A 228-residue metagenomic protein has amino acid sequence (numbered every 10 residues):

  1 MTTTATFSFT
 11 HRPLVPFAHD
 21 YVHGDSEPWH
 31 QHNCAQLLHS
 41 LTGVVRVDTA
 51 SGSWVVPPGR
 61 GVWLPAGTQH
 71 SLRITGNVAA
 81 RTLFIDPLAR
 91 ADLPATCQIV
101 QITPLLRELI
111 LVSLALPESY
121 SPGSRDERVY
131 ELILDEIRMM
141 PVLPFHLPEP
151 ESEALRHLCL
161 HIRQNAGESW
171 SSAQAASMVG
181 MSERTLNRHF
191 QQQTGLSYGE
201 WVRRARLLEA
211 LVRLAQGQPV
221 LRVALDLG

Functional and structural regions predicted by a protein language model:
M1-V45: Generic protein-terminus/edge-of-domain signal
S51-A66: Short acidic-glycine-tyrosine-enriched beta hairpin
G67-C97: Ligand-binding loop in jelly-roll beta-barrel domains
S113-S121, E136-P144, L158-S171, F190 (+2 more regions): Basic, amphipathic alpha-helical hairpins
V129-P148, M178: Linker/hinge segments immediately adjacent to helix-turn-helix/homeobox DNA-binding domains
E153-H161, V202, R206-E209: Pre-recognition alpha-helix immediately N-terminal to the DNA-recognition helix within helix-turn-helix or winged-helix
S169, A173, M181, Q192-G228: Terminal helix-turn-helix DNA-binding modules in bacterial transcription factors
